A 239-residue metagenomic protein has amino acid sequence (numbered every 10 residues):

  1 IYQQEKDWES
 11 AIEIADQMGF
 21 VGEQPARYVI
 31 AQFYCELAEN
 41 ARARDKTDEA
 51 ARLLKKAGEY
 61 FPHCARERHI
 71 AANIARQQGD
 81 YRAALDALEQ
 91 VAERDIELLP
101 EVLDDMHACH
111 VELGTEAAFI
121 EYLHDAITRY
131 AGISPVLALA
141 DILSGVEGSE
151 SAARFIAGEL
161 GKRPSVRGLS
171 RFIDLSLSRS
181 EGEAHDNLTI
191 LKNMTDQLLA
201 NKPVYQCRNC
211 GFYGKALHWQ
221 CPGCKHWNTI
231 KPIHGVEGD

Functional and structural regions predicted by a protein language model:
I1, I30, L37, A71 (+5 more regions): Structural register within alpha-helical repeat arrays
Y2, Y34, A41, A75 (+3 more regions): Residue at a conserved register position within TPR or TPR-like alpha-solenoid repeats
S10-G19, K46-K56, R82-A92, T115-R129 (+2 more regions): Alpha-helical repeat scaffolds
G19-Y28: Flexible helix-coil transition and linker loops at the boundaries of alpha-helical arrays
E23, P62, I96-E97, Y130-A131 (+1 more regions): Short coil turns that delineate tetratricopeptide repeat
E67, E101-V102, P135-V136, G168-L169: TPR alpha-solenoid repeat register
G161-D239: Cys/His-clustered metal-coordination modules, chiefly Zn-binding fingers
